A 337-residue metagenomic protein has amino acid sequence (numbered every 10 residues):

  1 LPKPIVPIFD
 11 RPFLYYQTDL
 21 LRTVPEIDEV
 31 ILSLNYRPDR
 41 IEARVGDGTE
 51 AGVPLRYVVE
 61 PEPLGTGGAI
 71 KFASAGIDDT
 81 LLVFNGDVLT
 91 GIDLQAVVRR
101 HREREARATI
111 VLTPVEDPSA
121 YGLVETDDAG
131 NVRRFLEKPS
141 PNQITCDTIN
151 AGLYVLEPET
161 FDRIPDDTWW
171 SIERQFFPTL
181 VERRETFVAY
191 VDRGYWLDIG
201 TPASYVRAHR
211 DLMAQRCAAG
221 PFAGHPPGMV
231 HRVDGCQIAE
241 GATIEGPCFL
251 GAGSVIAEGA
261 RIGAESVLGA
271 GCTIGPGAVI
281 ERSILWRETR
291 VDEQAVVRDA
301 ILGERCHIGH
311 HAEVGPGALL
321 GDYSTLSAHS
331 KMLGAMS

Functional and structural regions predicted by a protein language model:
L1-I41, D322: N-terminal glycine-rich phosphate-binding loop and ensuing alpha1 helix
I5, V124-T126, F177, A189: A structural signal for short hydrophobic beta-strand segments in well-ordered beta-sheet cores
I5, Y57-V58, F135, A189: Generic preference for hydrophobic
D28-V30, P54, R107-A108, T186: Residues at the starts of beta-strands that form the adenosine-phosphate
R40-D128: Conserved beta-loop-beta/alpha segment of the NTase-like Rossmann-fold superfamily that binds/positions NTPs
L81-L82, L89, Q95-R102, E116-P118 (+1 more regions): Catalytic-core segments of class I nucleotidyltransferases/pyrophosphorylases that form NMP-activated intermediates
E182-G275, V279: Extended, small-residue-rich solenoid/repeat segments and analogous flexible loops that form exposed scaffolds
D234, A239-E240, E245-G246, G251-A252 (+14 more regions): Left-handed beta-helix
